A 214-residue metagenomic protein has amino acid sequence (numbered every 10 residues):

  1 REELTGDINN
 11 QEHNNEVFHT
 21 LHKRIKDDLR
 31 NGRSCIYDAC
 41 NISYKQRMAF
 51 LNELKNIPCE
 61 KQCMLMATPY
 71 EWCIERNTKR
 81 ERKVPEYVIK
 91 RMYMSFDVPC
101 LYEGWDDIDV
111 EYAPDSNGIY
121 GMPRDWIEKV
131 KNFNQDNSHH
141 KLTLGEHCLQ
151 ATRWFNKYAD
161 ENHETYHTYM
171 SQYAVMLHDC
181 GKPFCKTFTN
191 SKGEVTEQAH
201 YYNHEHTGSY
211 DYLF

Functional and structural regions predicted by a protein language model:
R1-L4, I42-S43, A67-W72: Conserved nucleotide-binding/hydrolysis micro-motifs of P-loop NTPases
R1-R33: Conserved substrate/cofactor phosphate-moiety recognition/catalytic segment in nucleotide-dependent phosphotransferases
N31, I57-Q62, G104-D107: Short glycine-/polar-rich loops that comprise or flank the Walker A/P-loop and associated switch/sensor motifs
D38-F50: Acidic, metal-coordinating catalytic cores used for nucleic-acid/nucleotide bond scission and strand-transfer chemistry
I57-C73: Conserved phosphate-donor/acceptor-positioning beta-strand/loop module used by diverse small-molecule
E71-M122: Conserved GTP-binding G-domain of TRAFAC-class P-loop NTPases and closely related GTPase folds
R124-T152, P183, T187-Q198: Active-site flanking loop/helix segments enriched in acidic
N156, E161-F214: Divalent metal-dependent catalytic cores for phosphoryl transfer on phosphate-bearing substrates
